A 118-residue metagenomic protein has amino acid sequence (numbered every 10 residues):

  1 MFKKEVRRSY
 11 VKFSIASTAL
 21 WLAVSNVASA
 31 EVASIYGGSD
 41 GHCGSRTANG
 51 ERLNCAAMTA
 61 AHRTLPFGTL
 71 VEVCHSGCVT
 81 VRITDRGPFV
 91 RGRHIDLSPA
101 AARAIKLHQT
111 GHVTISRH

Functional and structural regions predicted by a protein language model:
F2-H118: Secreted/periplasmic proteins
